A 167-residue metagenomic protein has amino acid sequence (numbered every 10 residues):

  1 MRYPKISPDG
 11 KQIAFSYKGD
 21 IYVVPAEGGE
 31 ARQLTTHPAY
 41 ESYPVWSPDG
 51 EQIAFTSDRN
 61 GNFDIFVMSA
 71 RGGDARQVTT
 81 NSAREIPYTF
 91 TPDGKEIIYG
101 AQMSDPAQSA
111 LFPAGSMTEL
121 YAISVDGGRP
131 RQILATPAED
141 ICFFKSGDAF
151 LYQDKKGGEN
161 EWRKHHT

Functional and structural regions predicted by a protein language model:
M1, G29-A31: A short helix->beta-strand "capping" segment at the edge of beta-propeller domains
M1-V24: Beta-strand-rich domains and repeat architectures in extracellular enzymes and scaffolds, especially beta-propellers
P8-D9, P48-D49, P92-D93, K145-S146: Residue-level detector of Asp-centered blade-edge/turn motifs that repeat once per structural unit in beta-propeller
S16-Y22, T36-E41, A54-F66, A70-I86 (+5 more regions): A flexible loop/linker signature enriched in serine peptidases of the S9 family
A26-G29, F66: Voltage-sensor-like transmembrane helices and their cytoplasmic interface
